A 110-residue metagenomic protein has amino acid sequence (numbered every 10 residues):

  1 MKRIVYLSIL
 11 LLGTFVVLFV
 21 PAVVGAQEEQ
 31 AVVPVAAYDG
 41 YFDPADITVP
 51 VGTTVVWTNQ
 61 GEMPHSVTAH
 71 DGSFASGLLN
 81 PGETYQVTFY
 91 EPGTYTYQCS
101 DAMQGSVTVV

Functional and structural regions predicted by a protein language model:
M1-I9: Bacterial N-terminal signal peptides that target proteins for export
S8-F19: Bacterial N-terminal signal peptides
V17, E29, L79-V110: Extracellular/periplasmic metallocenter environments
A22-G25: Sec/Tat signal peptide C-region and signal peptidase I cleavage site
E29-V51: N-terminal edge beta-strand
A45, A75-G77: Beta-strand-rich interaction surfaces with strong enrichment in secreted/lumenal proteins
A45-M63, T84-E91, Y95-Q98: Beta-strand cores of secreted/periplasmic/IMS beta-sandwich domains, seen most often in copper-related folds
A69-S73: Short amphipathic beta-strand segments in non-cytosolic proteins
